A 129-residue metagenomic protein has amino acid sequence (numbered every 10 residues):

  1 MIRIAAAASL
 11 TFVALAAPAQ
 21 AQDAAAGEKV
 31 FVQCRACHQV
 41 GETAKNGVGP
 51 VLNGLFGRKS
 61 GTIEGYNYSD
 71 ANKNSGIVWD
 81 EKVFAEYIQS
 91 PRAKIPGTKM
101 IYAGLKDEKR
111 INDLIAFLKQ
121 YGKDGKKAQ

Functional and structural regions predicted by a protein language model:
A5-A16: Bacterial N-terminal signal peptides
L15-D23: Sec/Tat signal peptide C-region and signal peptidase I cleavage site
Q22-N67, K73-V78, Q89-T98, Y121-Q129: Periplasmic/extracellular electron-transfer cofactor-ligation site, primarily the c-type cytochrome heme-c attachment
L114-G122: Intrinsically disordered, low-complexity glycine/proline-rich and charged
